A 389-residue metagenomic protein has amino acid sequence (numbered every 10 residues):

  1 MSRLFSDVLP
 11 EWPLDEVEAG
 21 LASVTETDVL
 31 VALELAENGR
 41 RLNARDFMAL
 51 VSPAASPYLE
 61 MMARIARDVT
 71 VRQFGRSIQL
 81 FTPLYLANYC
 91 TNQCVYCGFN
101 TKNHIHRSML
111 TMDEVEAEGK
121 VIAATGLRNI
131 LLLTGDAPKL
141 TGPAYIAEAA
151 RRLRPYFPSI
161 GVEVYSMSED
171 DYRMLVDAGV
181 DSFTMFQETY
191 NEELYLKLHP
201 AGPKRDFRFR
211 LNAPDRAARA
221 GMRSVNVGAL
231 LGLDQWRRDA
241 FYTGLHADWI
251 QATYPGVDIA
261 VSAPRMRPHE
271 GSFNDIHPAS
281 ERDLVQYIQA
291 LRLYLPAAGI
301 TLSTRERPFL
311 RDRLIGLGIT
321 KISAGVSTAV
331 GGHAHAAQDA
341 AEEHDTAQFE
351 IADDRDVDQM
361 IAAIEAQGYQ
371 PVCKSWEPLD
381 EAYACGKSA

Functional and structural regions predicted by a protein language model:
M1-A55, A252-A389: Auxiliary Fe-S-binding modules of radical SAM enzymes
G39, A66, C94, L132 (+5 more regions): Conserved, mostly hydrophobic/aromatic
F47, V51, T82-L84, L131-P143 (+1 more regions): Glycine-rich, proline-tolerant flexible connector loops at the mouths of alpha/beta enzymes
Y58-Q79: Short, charged low-complexity linear segments at domain edges
G75-E114: Canonical Radical SAM [4Fe-4S] cluster-binding loop centered on the CxxxCxxC motif and its immediate flanking residues
T82, G119, I146-A150, Y172 (+5 more regions): Generic structural signal for well-ordered alpha-helices, preferentially at hydrophobic/aromatic core positions
T101-A217, R223-V227, L231-L233, P255-S262: Core AdoMet radical
S168-D177, D234-D248, R307-L317: Catalytic cores of alpha/beta
